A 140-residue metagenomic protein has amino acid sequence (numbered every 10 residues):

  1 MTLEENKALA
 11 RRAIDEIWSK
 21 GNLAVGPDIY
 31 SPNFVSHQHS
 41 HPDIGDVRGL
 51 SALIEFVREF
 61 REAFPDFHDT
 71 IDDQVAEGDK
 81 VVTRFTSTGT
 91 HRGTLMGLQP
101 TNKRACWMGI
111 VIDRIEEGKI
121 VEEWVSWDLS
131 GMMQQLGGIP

Functional and structural regions predicted by a protein language model:
M1-P140: C-terminal and inter-domain tail/linker signature
